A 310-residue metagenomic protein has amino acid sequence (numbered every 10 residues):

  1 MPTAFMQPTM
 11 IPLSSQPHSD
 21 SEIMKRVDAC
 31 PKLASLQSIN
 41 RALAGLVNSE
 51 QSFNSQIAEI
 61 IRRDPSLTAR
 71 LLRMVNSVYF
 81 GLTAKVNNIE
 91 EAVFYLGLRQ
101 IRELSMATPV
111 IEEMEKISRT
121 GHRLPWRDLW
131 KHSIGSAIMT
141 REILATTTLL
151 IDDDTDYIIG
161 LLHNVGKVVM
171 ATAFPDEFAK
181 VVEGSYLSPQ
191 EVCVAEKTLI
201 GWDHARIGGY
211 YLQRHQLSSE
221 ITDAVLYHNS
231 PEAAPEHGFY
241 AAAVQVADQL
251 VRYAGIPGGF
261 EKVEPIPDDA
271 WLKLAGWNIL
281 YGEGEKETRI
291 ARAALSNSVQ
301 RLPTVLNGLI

Functional and structural regions predicted by a protein language model:
M1-V27, W271-I310: Terminal helices and disordered tails flanking the catalytic cores of nucleotide-processing hydrolases
P2-P267, L309: Conserved alpha-helical "signature site" that marks functionally important helical segments or helix/loop junctions
